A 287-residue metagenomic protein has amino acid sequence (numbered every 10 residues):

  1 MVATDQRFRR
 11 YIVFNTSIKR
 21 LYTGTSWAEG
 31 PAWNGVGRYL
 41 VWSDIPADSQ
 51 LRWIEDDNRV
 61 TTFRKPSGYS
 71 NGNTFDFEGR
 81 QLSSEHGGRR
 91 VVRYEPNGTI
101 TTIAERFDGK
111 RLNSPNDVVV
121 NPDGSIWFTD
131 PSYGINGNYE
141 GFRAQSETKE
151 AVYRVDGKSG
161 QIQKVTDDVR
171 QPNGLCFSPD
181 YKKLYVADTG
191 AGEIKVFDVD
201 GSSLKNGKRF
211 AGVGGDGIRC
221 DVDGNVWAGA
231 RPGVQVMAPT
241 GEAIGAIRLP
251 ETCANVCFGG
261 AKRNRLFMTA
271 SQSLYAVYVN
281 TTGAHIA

Functional and structural regions predicted by a protein language model:
M1-A287: Sequence-structural signature of mature extracellular/luminal beta-sheet repeat domains, prominently beta-propellers
